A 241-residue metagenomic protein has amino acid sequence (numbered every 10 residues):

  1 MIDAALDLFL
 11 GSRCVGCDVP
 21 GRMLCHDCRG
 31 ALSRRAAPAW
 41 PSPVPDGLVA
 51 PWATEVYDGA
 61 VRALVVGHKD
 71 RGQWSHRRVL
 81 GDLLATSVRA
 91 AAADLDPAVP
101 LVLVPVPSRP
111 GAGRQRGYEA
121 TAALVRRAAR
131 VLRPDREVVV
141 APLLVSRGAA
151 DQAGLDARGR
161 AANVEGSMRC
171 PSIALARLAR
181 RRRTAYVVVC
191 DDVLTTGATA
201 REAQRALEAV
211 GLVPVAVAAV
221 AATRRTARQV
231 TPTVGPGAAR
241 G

Functional and structural regions predicted by a protein language model:
M1-G241: Glycine-rich phosphate/pyrophosphate-handling loop used in enzymes and phosphotransfer proteins
